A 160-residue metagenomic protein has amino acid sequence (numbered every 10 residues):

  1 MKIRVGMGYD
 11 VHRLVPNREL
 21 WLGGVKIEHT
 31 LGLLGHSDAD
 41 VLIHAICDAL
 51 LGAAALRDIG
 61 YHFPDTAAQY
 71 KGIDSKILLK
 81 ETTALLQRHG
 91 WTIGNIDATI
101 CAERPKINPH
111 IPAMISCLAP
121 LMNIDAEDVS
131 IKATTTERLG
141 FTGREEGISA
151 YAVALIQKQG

Functional and structural regions predicted by a protein language model:
K2-P112, M122: RNase III-family endoribonuclease catalytic core
N108-P109, R138-F141: Short active-site-adjacent structural elements
I111-I115, E145: Short, low-complexity, polybasic intrinsically disordered segments
L118: Glycine-rich, mobile lid/loop segments that gate access to catalytic sites or pores
D125-D128: Short acidic capping loops at alpha-helix termini that bridge into adjacent secondary structure
I131-T135: Pyridoxal 5′-phosphate
T142-G160: C-terminal edge-of-domain segments
